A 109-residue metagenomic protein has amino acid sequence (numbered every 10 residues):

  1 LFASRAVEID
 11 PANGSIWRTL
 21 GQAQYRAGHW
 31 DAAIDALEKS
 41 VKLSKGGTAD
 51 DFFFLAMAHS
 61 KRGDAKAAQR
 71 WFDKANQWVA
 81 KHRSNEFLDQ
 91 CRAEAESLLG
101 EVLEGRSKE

Functional and structural regions predicted by a protein language model:
P11, K45-G46: Short coil turns that delineate tetratricopeptide repeat
